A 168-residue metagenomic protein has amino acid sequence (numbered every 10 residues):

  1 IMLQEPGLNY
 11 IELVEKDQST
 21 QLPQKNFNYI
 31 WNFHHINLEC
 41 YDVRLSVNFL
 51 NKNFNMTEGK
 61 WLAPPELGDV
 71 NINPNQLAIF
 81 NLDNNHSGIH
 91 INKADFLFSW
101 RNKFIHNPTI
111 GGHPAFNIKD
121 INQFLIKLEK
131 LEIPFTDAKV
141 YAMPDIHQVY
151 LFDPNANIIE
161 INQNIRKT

Functional and structural regions predicted by a protein language model:
I1-Y29, L38, W61-P65, N73-Q76 (+2 more regions): Vicinal oxygen chelate
F33-H35, T109-H113: Eukaryotic phosphotyrosine signaling hubs
L38-G88: Core segments of cupin and vicinal oxygen chelate
D42-V43, I118-N122: Helix N-cap motif at beta-to-alpha junctions
S46-F49, F124-L128: Hydrophobic side chains in well-ordered alpha-helices
I89-N102: Flexible internal linker/loop segments at domain or repeat junctions
S99-F104, F124-I126: Acidic/His-leaning functional-site neighborhoods
F104-H106, V140: Short Gly/Pro-enriched turn/cap motifs at secondary-structure boundaries
